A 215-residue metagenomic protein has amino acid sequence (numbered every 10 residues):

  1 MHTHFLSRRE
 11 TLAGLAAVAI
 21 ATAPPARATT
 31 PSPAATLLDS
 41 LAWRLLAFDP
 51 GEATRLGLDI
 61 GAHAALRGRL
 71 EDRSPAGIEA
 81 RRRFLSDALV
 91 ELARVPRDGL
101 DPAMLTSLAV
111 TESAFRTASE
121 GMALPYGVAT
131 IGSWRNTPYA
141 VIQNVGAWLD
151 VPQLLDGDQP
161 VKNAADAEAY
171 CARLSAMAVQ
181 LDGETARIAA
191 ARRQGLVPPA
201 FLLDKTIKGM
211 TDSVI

Functional and structural regions predicted by a protein language model:
M1-H2, V95: Short, flexible active-site loop motifs that bind/organize anionic cofactors or intermediates
H2-H4, E10-A28: N-terminal export signals
R27-I215: N-terminal maturation segment of proteins
